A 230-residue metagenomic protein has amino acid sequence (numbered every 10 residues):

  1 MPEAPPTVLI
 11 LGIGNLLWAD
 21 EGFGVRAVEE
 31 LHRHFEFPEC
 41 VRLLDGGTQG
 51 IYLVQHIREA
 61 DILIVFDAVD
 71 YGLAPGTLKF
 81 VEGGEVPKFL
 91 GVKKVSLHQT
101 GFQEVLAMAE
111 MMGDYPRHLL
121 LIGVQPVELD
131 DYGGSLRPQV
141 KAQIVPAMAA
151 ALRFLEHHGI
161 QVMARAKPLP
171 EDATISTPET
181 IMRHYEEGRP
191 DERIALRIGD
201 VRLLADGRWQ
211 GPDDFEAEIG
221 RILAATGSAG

Functional and structural regions predicted by a protein language model:
M1-P6, R153-G230: SAM-dependent methyltransferases
E3-L11, L16-G22, R26-E85: Nucleotide and nucleotide-moiety/phosphate-recognizing core
L9-L11, A19-E21, L44-G47, L73 (+8 more regions): Generic detector of intrinsically disordered, low-complexity, polar/charged segments
G22, R26, T48, L73 (+3 more regions): Conserved active-site and cofactor/substrate-binding residues in soluble primary-metabolism enzymes
H32, R58, E85, T100 (+2 more regions): A generic membrane alpha-helix/interface feature
C40-T48, L97-D131, A166, D200-L223: Generic hydrophobic segment detector
F80-V81, E85-K88, V92-S96: Phosphate- and other anionic-substrate recognition elements at nucleic-acid/protein interfaces
L90-V95, F102, M108-R193: Phosphate/ribose-phosphate-bearing ligand recognition and processing surfaces, centered on ADP-ribose/NAD(+/P+) systems
